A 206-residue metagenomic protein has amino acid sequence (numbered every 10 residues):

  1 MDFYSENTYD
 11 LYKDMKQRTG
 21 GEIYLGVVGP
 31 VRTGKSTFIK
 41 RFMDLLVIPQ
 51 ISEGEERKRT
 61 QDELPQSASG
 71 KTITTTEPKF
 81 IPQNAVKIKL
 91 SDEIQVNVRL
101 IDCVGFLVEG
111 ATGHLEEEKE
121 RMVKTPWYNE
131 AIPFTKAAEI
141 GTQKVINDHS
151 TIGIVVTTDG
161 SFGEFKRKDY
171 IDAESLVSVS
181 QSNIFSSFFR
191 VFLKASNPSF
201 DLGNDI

Functional and structural regions predicted by a protein language model:
D2-A131, I146-I152: Conserved G1/Walker A P-loop phosphate-binding module
E118-A195, S199, G203-I206: Conserved C-terminal guanine-recognition region of P-loop GTPase G domains, centered on the G4
